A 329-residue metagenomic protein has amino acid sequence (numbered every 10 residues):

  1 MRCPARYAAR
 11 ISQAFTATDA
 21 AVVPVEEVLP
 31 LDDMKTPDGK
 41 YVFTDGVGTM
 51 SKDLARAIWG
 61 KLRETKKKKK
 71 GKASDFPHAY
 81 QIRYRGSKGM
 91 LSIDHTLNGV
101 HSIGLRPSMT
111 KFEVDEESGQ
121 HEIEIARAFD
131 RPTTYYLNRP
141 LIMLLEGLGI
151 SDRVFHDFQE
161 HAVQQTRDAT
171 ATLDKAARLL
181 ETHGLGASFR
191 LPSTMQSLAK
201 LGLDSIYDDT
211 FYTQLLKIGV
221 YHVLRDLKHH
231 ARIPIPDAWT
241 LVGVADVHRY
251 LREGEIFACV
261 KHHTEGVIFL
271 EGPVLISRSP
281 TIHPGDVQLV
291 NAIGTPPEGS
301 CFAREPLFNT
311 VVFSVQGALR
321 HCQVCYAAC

Functional and structural regions predicted by a protein language model:
M1-C325: Conserved small-residue
A327-C329: C-terminal, well-structured subdomains that either form a transmembrane helix-short loop-helix hairpin in multi-pass
